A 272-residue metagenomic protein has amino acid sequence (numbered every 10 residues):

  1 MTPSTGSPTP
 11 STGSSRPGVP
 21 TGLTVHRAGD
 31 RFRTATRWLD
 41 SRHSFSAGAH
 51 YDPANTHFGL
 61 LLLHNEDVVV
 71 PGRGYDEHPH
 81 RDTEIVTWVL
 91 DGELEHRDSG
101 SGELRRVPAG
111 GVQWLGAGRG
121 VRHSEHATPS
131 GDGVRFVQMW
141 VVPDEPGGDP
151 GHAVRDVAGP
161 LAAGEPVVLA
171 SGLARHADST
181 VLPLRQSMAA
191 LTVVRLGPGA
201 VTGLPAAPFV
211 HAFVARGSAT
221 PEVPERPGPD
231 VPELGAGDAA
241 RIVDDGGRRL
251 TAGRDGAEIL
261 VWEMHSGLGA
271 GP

Functional and structural regions predicted by a protein language model:
M1-P272: Jelly-roll (double-stranded beta-helix
